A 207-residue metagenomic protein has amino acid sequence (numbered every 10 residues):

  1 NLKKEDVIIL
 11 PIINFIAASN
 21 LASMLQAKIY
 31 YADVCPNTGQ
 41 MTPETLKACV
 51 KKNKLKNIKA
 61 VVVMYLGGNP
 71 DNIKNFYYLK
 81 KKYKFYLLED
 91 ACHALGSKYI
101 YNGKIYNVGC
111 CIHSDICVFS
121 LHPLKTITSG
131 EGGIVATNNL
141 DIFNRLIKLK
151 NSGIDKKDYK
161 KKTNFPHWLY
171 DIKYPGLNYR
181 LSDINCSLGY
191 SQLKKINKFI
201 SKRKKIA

Functional and structural regions predicted by a protein language model:
N1-K56: Conserved PLP-anchoring active-site segment centered on the Schiff-base-forming lysine
P11, A32, L88-D90, S120 (+1 more regions): Generic beta-sheet signal
I12, L66, L193: Conserved donor-binding loops in enzymes that form glycosidic bonds
A18, F76, L146: Aromatic/hydrophobic pocket-lining residues that form π-stacking "cages" and hydrophobic walls in ligand
N20-A22, L79, I184: Hydrophobic/aromatic ligand-binding patch that stacks against planar heteroaromatic rings of cofactors or nucleotides
N37-S129, I134-I142: Active-site phosphate-binding strand-loop segment of PLP-dependent enzymes
H93-Y106, H113-A207: Active-site region of PLP-dependent enzymes
